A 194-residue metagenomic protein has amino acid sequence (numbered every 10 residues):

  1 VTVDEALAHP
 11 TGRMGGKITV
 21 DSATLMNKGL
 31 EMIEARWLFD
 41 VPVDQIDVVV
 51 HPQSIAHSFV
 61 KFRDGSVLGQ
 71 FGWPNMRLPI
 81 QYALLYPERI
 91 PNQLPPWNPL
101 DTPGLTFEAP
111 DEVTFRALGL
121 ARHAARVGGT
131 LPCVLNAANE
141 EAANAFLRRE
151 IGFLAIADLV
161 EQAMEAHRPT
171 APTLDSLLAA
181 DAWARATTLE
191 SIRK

Functional and structural regions predicted by a protein language model:
V1-K194: Catalytic, metal-anchored helix/loop core of enzyme active sites in primary metabolism
